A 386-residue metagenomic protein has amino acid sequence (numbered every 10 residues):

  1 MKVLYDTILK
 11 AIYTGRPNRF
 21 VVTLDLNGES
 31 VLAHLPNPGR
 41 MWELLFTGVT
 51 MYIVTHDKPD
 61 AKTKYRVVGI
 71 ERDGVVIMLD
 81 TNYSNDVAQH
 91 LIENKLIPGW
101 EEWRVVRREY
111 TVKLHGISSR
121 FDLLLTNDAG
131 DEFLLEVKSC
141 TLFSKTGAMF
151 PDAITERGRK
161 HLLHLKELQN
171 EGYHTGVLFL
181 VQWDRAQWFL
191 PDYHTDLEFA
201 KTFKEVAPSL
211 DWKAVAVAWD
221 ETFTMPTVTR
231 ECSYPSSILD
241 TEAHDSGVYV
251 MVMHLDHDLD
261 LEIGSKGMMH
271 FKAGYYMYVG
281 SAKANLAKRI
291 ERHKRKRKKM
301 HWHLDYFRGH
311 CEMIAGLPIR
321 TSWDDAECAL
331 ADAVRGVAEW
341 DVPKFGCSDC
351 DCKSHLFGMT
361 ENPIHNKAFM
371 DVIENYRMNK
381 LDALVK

Functional and structural regions predicted by a protein language model:
K2-Y5, L24, T175, Q182 (+2 more regions): Non-catalytic C-terminal interaction segments of nucleic acid-processing enzymes
A11, F121-D152, L165: Conserved catalytic cores of phosphodiester-cleaving nucleases, focusing on short active-site segments
E29-L44: Beta-strand/loop nucleic-acid-binding surfaces
T47-K58: Flexible glycine-rich surface loops and low-complexity tracts that mediate binding to linear polymers
K58-I77, P226-V228: OB-fold/S1-family single-stranded nucleic acid-binding modules
I97-H115: A short acidic/basic microdomain associated with nuclease active sites
W212, A284-N285, E291-F369: Aromatic/basic micro-patches that form nucleic-acid/chromatin recognition or nuclease catalytic surfaces
E231-R295, L317-T321, D325, I364-K386: GIY-YIG nuclease catalytic motif and its immediate N-terminal context
